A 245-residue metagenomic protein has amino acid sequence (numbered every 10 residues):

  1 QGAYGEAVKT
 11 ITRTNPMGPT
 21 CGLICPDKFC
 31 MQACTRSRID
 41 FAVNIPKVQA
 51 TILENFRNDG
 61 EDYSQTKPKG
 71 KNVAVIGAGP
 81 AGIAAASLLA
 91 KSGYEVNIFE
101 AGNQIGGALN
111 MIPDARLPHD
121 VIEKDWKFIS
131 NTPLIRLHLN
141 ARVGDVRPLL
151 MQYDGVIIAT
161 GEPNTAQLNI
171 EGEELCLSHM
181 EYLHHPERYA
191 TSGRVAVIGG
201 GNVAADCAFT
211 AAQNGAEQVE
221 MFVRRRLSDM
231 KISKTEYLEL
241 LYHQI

Functional and structural regions predicted by a protein language model:
E6-V8: Solenoid-repeat scaffolds in large eukaryotic assemblies
P19-I76, K91-S92, Q104, M111 (+2 more regions): FAD-binding core/adjacent interface of flavoenzyme oxidoreductases
A74-F99, H138-P148, N164-L168, E181-K234: Rossmann-like dinucleotide/flavin-binding elements
E95-R136, A208-I245: Rossmann-like dinucleotide-binding cores of NAD(P)H-dependent redox enzymes
